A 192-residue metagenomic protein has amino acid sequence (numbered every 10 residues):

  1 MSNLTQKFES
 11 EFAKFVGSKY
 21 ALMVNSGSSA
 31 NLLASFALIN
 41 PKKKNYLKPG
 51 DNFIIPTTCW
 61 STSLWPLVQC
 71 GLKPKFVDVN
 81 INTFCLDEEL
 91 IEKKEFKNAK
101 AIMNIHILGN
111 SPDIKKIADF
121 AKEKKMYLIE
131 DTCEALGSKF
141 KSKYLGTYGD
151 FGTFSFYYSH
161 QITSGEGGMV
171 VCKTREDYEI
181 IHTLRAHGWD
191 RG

Functional and structural regions predicted by a protein language model:
S2-N52, P66-Q69, F76-D78, K143: Phosphate-binding glycine-rich loop
N3-E11, F15-L22, G27-S28, E89 (+6 more regions): PLP-dependent aminotransferase class I/II
G17, P49, N98, T147-Y148 (+1 more regions): Short loop/turn motifs at secondary-structure junctions
A21, G71-P74, C85, G152 (+1 more regions): A short acidic/histidine/glycine-rich donor-binding loop in glycosyltransferase catalytic cores
S28-L32, S61, W65, D119 (+2 more regions): A broad detector of short, well-ordered amphipathic alpha-helices that serve as recognition/interaction surfaces
I39-I107, S111-T132, K139: PLP-dependent aminotransferase-like
A135-K141, Y148-G192: Active-site region of PLP-dependent enzymes
